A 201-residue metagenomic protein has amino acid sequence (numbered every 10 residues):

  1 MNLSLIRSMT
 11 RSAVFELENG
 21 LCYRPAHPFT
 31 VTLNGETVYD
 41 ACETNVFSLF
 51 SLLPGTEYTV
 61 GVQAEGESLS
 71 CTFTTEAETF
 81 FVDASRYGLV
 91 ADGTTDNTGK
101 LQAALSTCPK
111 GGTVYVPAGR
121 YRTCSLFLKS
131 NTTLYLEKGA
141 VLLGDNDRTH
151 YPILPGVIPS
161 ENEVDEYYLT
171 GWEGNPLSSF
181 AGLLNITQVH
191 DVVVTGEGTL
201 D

Functional and structural regions predicted by a protein language model:
M1-D201: Extracellular/periplasmic carbohydrate-active domains that bind, remodel, or depolymerize complex polysaccharides
